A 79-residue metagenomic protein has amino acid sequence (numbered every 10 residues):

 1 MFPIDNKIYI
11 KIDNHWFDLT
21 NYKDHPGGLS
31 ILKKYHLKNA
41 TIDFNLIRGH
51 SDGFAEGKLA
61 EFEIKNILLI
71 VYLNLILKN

Functional and structural regions predicted by a protein language model:
M1-N79: B-type heme-binding environments
